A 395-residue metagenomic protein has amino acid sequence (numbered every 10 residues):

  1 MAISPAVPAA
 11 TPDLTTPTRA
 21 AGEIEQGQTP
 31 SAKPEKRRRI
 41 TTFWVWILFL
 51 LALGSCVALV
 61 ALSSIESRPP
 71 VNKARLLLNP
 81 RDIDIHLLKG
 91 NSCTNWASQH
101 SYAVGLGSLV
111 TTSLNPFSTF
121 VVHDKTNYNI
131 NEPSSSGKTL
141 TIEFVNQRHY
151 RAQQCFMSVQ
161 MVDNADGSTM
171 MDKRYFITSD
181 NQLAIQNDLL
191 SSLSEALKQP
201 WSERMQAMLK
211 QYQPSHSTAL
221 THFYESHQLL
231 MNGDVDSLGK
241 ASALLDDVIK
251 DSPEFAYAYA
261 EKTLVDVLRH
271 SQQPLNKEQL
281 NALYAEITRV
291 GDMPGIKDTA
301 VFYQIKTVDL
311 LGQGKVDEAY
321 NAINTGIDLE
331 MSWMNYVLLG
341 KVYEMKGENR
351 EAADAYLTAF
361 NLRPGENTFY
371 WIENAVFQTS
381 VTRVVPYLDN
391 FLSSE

Functional and structural regions predicted by a protein language model:
M1-R37: N-terminal intrinsically disordered, acidic low-complexity segments at the extreme N-terminus
W46, A58-V104, A219, Q228 (+1 more regions): A structural "domain/chain start" motif
S67-N72, L106-F120, D124-Y224: Catalytic-center loop of serine/cysteine hydrolases
S217-D251, I305-L310: Alpha-helical segment of the N-proximal tetratricopeptide repeat
H227, L264, S271, V308 (+2 more regions): Residue-level recognition of tetratricopeptide repeat
N232-V235, R269, Q313, K346: Structural motif corresponding to the intra-repeat A-B loop/turn of tetratricopeptide repeats
E254-F255, T299, S332-W333, E366: Residue-level recognition of tetratricopeptide repeat
